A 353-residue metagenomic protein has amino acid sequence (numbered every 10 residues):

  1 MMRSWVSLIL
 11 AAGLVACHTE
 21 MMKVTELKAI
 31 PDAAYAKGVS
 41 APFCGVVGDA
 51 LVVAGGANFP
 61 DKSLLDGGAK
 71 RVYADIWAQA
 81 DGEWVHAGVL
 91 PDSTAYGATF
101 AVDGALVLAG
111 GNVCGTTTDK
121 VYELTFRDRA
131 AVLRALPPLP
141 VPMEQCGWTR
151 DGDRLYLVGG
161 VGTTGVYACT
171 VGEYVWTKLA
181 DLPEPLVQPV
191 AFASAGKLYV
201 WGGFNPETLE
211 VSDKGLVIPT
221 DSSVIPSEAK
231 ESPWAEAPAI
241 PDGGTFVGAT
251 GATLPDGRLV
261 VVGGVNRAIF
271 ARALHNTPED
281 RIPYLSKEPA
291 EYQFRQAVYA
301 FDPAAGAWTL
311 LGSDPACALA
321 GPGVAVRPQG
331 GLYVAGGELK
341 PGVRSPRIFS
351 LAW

Functional and structural regions predicted by a protein language model:
M2-A11: Sec-dependent signal peptide recognition, specifically the positively charged N-region followed immediately by
V15-A16: C-terminal motif of bacterial Sec signal peptides marking the signal peptidase cleavage site
E20-W353: Kelch-like beta-propeller repeat domains
